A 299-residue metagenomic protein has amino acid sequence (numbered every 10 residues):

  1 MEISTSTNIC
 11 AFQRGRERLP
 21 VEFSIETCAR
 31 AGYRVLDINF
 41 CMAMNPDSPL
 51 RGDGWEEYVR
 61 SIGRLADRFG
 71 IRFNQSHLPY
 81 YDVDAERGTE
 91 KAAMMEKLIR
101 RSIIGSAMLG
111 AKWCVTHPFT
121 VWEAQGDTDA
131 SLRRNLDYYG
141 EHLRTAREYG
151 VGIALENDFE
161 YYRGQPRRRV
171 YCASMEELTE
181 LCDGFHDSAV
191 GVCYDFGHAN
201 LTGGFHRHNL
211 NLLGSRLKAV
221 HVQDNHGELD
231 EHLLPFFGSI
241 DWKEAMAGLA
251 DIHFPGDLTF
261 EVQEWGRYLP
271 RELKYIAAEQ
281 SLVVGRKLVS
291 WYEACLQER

Functional and structural regions predicted by a protein language model:
M1-G32, D67, E96, C172-R299: Histidine-acidic metal/acid-base catalytic patches
I9-A11, F40-M42, P79-D82, P118-W122 (+4 more regions): Active-site-proximal loop/turn and secondary-structure-junction residues that shape catalytic pockets, frequently
D37, Q75, V115, A154 (+2 more regions): Conserved beta-strand positions in the central sheet of alpha/beta enzyme cores
D37-I62: Glycine-rich, proline-tolerant flexible connector loops at the mouths of alpha/beta enzymes
D47-S48, E86-G88, G126, G164-P166 (+2 more regions): Short acidic, glycine/proline-rich loop/turn micro-motifs
W55-R68, E141-A146, N209, E244-G248: Catalytic-core regions built around general acid/base machinery
I62, S102, H142, G285-L288 (+1 more regions): Hydrophobic alpha-helical packing residues
R64-R72, D82-G191, L201, E279-Q280: Active-site acidic/histidine proton-transfer and metal-coordination neighborhood in alpha/beta enzyme cores
